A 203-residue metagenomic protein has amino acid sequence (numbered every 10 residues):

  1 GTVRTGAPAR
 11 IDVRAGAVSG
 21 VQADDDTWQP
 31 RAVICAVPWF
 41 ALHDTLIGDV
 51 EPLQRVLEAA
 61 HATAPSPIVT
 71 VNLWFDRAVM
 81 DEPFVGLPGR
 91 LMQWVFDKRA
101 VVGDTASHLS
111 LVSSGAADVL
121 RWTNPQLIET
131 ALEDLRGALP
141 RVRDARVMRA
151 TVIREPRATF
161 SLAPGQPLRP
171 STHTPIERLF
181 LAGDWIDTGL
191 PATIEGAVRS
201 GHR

Functional and structural regions predicted by a protein language model:
T2-G6, M148-T151, F180: General small-molecule cofactor/ligand-binding pocket signal
A7-R146, I153, R169-P170: Mid-domain catalytic core of redox enzymes that form a hydrophobic substrate pocket/lid adjacent to a catalytic redox
F40, R178-L179, V198-R199: Residues forming the flavin
D44-L46, L162, P191-A192: Short glycine-/acidic-enriched loop or helix-start segments at secondary-structure transitions that form or flank
F96-T105, E155-L181, W185-T188: FAD-binding beta-loop-beta segment adjacent to the flavin cofactor pocket
I186-R203: A conserved FAD-binding loop/helix module that cradles the flavin
